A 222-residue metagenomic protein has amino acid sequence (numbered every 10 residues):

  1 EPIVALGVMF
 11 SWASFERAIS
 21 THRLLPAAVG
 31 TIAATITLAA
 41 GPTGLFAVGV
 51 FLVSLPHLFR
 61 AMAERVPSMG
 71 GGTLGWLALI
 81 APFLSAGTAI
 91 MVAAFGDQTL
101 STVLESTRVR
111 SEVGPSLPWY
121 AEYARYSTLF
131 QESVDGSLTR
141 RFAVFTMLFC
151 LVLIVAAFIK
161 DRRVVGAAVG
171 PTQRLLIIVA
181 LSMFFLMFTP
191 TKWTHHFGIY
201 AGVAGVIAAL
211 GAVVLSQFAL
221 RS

Functional and structural regions predicted by a protein language model:
E1-F10, L24-L25, H196-Y200: Multi-pass, polyprenyl lipid-linked donor-dependent membrane glycosyltransferases
W12, P26-L52, S182-M187: Membrane-interface alpha helices of multi-pass inner-membrane proteins
S14-L24, F46-L84: Perimembrane helix-loop-helix junctions
V48, M69-L117: Aromatic-rich transmembrane-lumenal/periplasmic boundary elements in polytopic membrane proteins
E112-T139: Juxtamembrane membrane-water interface segments that cap and precede transmembrane helices
A143-G166: Hydrophobic, aromatic-rich transmembrane alpha-helices and their immediate juxtamembrane boundary segments
R163-L186: Transmembrane alpha-helix segments characteristic of polytopic inner-membrane glycan-assembly/cell-envelope
W193-V213: Hydrophobic/aromatic-rich transmembrane helices and adjacent perimembrane loops
